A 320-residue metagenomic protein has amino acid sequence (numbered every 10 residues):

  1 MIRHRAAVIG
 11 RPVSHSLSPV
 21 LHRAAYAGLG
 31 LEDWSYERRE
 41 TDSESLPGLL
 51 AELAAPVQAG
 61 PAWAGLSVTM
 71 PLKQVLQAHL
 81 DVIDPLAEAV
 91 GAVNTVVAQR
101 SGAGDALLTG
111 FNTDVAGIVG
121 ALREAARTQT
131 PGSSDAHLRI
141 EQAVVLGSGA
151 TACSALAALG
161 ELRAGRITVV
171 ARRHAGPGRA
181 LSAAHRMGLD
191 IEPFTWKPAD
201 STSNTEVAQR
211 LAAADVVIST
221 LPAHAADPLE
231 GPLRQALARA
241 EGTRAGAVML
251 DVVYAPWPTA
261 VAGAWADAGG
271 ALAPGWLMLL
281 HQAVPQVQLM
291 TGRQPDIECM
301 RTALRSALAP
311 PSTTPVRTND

Functional and structural regions predicted by a protein language model:
I2-T128, P256: Phosphate/diphosphate ligand-binding glycine-rich loop within oxidoreductases
G10-P12, N112-V115, L122, A126 (+2 more regions): Glycine-rich adenosine-cofactor-binding loop
A98-Q99, R244-I297, A303: Rossmann-fold NAD(P)-binding glycine/threonine-rich loop
E161-R166, L189, A268-A271: Conserved S-adenosyl-L-methionine
A164-G188, W196: NAD(P)-binding Rossmann-fold cofactor-contacting core
I191-L272: Rossmann-like adenosine-cofactor binding region
E298-D320: A short, charged, Gly/Pro-tolerant segment at domain boundaries
